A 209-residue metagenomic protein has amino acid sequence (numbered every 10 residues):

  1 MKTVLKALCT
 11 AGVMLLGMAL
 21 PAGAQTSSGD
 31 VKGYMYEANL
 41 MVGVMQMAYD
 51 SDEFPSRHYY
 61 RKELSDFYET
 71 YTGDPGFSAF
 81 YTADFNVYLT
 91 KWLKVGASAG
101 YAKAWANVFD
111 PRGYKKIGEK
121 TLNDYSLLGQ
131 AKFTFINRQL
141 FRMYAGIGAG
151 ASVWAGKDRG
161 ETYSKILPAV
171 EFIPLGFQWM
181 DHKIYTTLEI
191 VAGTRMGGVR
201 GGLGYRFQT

Functional and structural regions predicted by a protein language model:
A24-V87: Short glycine/proline- and aromatic-enriched beta-strand/turn motifs that initiate or cap beta-hairpins
Y34-Y36, P75-Y81, K103, T121-L127 (+3 more regions): Residues that define the transmembrane beta-barrel architecture of outer-membrane proteins
A38-L40, R195-T209: Outer-membrane beta-barrel "beta-signal"
V44, V87, F133-F135, F177-D181 (+2 more regions): Residue-level signature of outer-membrane beta-barrel architecture
Q46, A79-R159: Gram-negative (and chloroplast) outer-membrane scaffold detector with strong preference for beta-barrel transmembrane
D50-H58, N107-K115, A155-Y163, V199-G204: Outer-membrane beta-barrel translocator domains and adjoining extracellular loop/strand segments of Gram-negative
W92-V95, R138-F141, Q178-T186, T209: Repeated loop/turn-to-beta-strand initiation elements of outer-membrane beta-barrel proteins
A149-S152, H182-T194: Transmembrane beta-strand segments that form the barrel wall of outer-membrane beta-barrel proteins
